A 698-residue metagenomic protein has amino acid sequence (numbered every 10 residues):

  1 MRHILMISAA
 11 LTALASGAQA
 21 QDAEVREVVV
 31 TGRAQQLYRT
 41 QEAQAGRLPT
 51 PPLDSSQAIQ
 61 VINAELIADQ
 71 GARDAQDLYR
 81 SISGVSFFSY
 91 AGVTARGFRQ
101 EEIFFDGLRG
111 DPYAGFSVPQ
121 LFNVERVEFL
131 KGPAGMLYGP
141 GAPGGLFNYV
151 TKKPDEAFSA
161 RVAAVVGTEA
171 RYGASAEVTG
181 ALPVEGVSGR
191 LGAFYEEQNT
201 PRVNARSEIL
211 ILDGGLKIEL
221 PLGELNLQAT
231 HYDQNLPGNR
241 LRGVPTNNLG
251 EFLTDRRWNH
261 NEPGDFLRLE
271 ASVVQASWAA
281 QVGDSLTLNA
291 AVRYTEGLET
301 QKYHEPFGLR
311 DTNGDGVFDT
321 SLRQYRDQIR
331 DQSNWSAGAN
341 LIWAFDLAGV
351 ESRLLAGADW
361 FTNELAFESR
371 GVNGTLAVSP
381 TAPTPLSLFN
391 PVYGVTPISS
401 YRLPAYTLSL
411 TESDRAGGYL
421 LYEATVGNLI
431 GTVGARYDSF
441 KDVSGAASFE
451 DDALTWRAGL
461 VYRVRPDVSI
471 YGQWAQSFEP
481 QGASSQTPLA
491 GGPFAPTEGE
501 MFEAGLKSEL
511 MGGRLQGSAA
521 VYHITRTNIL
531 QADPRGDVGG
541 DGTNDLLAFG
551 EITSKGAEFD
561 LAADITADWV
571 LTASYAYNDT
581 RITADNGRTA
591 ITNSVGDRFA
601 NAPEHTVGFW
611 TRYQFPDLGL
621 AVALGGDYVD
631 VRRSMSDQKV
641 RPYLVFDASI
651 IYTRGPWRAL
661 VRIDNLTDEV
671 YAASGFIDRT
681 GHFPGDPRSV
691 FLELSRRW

Functional and structural regions predicted by a protein language model:
V25-A157, A504: Acidic, small-polar-rich N-terminal luminal/periplasmic segments of exported/outer-membrane proteins
S159-R161, V166-N239, G264-Q281: Transmembrane beta-barrel wall of Gram-negative outer-membrane proteins
G186-G189, L222-L227, S285-L288, G349 (+6 more regions): Repeated loop/turn-to-beta-strand initiation elements of outer-membrane beta-barrel proteins
E219, Q332, E351-N363, R370 (+6 more regions): Structural signature of Gram-negative outer-membrane beta-barrels, strongest in the C-terminal barrel of TonB-dependent
V274-G297, Q324-A446: Face-selective signature of the C-terminal outer-membrane beta-barrel domain
S277-R293, G297-E305, I470, T497-N586: Membrane-embedded beta-barrel scaffold of Gram-negative outer-membrane proteins
N428, L547-M635, V670, E693-R697: Gram-negative outer-membrane beta-barrel transporters
D627-R633, I651-W698: C-terminal beta-signal and adjacent terminal beta-strands/loops of Gram-negative outer-membrane beta-barrel proteins
